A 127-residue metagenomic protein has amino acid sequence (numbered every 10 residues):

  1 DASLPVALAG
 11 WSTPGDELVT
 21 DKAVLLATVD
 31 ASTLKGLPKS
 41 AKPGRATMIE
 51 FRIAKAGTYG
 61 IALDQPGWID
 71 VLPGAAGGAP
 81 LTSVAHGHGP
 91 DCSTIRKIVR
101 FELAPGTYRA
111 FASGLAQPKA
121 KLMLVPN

Functional and structural regions predicted by a protein language model:
D1-R45: Non-catalytic extracellular/lumenal accessory regions of secreted precursors
L37-S40, I49-E50, I98-R100: Beta-strand-rich interaction surfaces with strong enrichment in secreted/lumenal proteins
K42-G74: Mid-length scaffold segments of soluble, non-membrane domains
G57-Y59, F101-A116: Noncatalytic modules at the cell exterior or secretory-pathway interfaces, chiefly beta-strand-rich lectin/adhesion
P66-V84, V125: Short, surface-exposed beta-strand/strand-loop-strand elements in extracellular ectodomains
V84, H88-C92: Short beta-strand segments within Ig-like beta-sandwich modules, predominantly Fibronectin type-III
C92-A104: Beta-sandwich interaction modules
G114-N127: Edge beta-strands of jelly-roll/beta-sandwich modules across compartments, strongly enriched in secreted/luminal
